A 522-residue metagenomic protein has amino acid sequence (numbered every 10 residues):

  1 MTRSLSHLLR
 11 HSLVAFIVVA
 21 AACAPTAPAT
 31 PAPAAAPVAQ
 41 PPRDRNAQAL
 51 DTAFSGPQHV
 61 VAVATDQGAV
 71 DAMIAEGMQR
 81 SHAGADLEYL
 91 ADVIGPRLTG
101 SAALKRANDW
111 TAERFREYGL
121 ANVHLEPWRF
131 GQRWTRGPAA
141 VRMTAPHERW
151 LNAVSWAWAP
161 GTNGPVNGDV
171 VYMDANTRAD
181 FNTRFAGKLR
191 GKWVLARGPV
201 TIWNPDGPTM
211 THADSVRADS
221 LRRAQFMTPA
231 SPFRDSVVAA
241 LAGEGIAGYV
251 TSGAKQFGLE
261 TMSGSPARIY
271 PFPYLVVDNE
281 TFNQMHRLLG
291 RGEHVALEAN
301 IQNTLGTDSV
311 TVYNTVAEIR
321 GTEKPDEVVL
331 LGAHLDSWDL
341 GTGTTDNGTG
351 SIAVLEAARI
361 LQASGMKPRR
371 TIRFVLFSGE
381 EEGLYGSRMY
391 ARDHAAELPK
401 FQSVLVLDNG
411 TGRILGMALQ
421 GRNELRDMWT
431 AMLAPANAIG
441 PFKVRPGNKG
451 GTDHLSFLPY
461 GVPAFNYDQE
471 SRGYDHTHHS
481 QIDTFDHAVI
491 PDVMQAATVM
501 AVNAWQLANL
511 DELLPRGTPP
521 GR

Functional and structural regions predicted by a protein language model:
V19-A22: C-terminal motif of bacterial Sec signal peptides marking the signal peptidase cleavage site
A24-T26: Bacterial signal peptide processing site
P42-A69, E88, D92-R217: Noncatalytic luminal/extracellular "stalk/propeptide" segments of secretory-pathway proteins
V60-S101, Q256-S263, D336-S337, L407-G412 (+1 more regions): N-terminal capping segment at the start of a domain
G68, M78-I94, L98-L104, N108 (+6 more regions): Catalytic-core environment of secreted peptidases
A69, W150, W158-A186, G264-T344 (+2 more regions): Soluble metallo-hydrolase cores and metallopeptidase-like ectodomains found primarily in the secretory/periplasmic
E148-W150, G191, T201-W203, K324 (+2 more regions): Metal-dependent peptidase/peptidase-like ectodomains
Y274-V277, R359, A363, Y474-R522: His/Asp/Glu-rich mid-to-C-terminal helical/loop segments that flank catalytic regions of hydrolases
